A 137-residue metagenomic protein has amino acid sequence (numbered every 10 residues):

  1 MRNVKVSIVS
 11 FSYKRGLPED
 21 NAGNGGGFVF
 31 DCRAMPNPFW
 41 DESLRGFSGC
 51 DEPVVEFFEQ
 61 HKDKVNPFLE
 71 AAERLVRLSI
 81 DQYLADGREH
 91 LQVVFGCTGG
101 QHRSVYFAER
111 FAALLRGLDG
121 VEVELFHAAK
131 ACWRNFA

Functional and structural regions predicted by a protein language model:
M1-L91, A131: C-terminal accessory "lid"/substrate-recognition subdomains
S7, Q92-V94, E124-F126: A structural signal for isolated positions on well-ordered beta-strands in alpha/beta enzyme cores
S12, F95-C97, H127-A129: A general secondary-structure junction signal
E70, R74-R77, V105, E109 (+1 more regions): A generic structural signal for well-ordered alpha-helical surface patches
E89-A112: Catalytic cysteine-centered active loop of the rhodanese-like fold, especially the PTP/DSP P-loop
A112-E122: Post-Walker A helix-loop "phosphate-sensing" segment adjacent to the P-loop in P-loop NTPases
G120-K130: Short beta-strand-centered segment that lines the nucleotide-binding/catalytic pocket of NTP-utilizing
K130-A137: C-terminal catalytic histidine-bearing segment of alpha/beta-hydrolase fold enzymes
